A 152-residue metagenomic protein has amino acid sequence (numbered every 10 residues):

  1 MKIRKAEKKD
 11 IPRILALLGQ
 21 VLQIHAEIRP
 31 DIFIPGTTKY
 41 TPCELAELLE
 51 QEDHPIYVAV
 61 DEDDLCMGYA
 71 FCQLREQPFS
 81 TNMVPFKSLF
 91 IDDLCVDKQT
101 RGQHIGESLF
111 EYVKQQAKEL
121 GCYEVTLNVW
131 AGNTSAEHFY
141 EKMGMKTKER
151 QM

Functional and structural regions predicted by a protein language model:
K2-L17: A short beta-loop-alpha structural element at the N-terminal edge of CoA-dependent acyl/N-acetyltransferase catalytic
Q23-L45: Conserved GNAT-fold acetyl-CoA-binding loop/helix
C43-V58: A short helix-loop-beta-strand connector motif used in the catalytic cores of GNAT acetyltransferases and, in some
V58, L65-L74, C95: Conserved beta-strand in the GNAT
A59, G102-F110, A117: Glycine-rich acyl-CoA binding loop
V60, E76, D92-R101: A short, internal acetyl-CoA/4′-phosphopantetheine-binding micro-motif in the GNAT/acyltransferase core
E107, E111, E119, A131-E149: Conserved active-site alpha-helix within GNAT-family acetyltransferase domains
K118-N128: Conserved GNAT acetyl-CoA-binding A-motif
